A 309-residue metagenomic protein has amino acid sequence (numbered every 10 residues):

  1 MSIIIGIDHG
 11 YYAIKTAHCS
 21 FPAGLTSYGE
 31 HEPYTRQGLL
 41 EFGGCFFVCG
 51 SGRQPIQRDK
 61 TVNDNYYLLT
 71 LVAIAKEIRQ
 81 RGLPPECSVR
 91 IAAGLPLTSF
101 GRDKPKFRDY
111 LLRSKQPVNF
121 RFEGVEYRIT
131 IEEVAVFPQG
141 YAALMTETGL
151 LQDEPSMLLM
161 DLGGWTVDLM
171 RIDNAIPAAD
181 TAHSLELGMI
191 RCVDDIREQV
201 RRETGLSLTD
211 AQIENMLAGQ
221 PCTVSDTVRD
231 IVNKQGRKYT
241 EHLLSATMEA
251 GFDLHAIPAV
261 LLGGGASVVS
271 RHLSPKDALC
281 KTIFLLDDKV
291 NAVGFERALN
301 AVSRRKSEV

Functional and structural regions predicted by a protein language model:
M1-M157, I176-R191, E203, A211-V309: Nucleotide/phosphate-binding catalytic cleft detector across ATP-hydrolyzing and phosphate-transferring enzymes
T16, L169-R171: Conserved blade-register residue in beta-propeller folds
L162-D168: Ser/Thr-glycine-rich phosphate-binding loops at phosphate-binding pockets of nucleotides, nucleotide cofactors
I196: P-loop NTP-binding/switch modules centered on Walker-like glycine-rich loops
Q199: A contiguous pocket-lining binding segment that forms or flanks enzyme active sites
